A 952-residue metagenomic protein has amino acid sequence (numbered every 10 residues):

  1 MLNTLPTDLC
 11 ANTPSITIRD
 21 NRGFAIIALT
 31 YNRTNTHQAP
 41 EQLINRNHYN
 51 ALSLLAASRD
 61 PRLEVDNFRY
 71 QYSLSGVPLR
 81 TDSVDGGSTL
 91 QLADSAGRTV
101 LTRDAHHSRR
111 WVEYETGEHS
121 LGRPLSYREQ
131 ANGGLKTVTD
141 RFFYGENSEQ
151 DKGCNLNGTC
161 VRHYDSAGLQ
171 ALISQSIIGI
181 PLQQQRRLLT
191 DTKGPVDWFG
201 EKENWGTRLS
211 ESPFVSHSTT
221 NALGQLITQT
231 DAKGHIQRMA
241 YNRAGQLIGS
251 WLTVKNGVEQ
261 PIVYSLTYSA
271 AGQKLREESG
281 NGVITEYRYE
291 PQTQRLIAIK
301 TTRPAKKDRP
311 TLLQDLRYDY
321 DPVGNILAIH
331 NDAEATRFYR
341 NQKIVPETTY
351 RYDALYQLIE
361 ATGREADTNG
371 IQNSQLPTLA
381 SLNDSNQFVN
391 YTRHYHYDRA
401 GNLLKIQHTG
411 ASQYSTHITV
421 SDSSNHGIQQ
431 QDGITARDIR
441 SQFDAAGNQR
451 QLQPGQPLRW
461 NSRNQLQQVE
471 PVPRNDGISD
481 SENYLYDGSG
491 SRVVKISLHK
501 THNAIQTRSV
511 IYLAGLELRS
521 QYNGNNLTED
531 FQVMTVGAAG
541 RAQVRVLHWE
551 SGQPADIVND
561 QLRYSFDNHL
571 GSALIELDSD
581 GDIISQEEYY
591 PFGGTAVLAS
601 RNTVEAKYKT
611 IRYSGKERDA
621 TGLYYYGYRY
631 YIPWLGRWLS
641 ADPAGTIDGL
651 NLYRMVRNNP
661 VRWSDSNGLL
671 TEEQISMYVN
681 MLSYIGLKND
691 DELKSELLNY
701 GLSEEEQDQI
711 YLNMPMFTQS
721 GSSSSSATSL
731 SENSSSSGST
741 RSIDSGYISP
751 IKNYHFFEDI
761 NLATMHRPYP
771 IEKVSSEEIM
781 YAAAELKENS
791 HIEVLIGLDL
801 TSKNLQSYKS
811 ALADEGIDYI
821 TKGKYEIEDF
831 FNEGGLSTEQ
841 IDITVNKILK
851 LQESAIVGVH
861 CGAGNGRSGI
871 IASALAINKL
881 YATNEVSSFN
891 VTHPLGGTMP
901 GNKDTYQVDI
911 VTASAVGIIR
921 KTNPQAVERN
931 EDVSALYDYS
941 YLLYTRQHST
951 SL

Functional and structural regions predicted by a protein language model:
M1-N45, N50-A51, P213-V215, A222-Q225: Thioester-forming pentapeptide GCGEQ
I27, H37-P40, I44-R59, L172-Q183 (+4 more regions): Carboxylate/His-rich catalytic cores and anion/metal-binding grooves
N35, L63-F68, Y72, P78 (+6 more regions): Acidic/glycine-rich beta-solenoid
A39, I44, H48-L52, E64-S75 (+2 more regions): Hydrophobic, small-residue-rich alpha-helical packing segments that form membrane-like cores
P554-G627: A motif-centric feature for acidic-aromatic and gly/ser/thr-rich catalytic loops and repeats
G581-A599, K607, G622-L623, Y628-R629 (+1 more regions): Short turn/helix-capping motifs enriched in Asx and small/polar residues
N667-D744, S949-L952: Low-complexity, glycine/serine/proline-rich disordered segments that function as export/translocation leaders
S745-N753, F757-I856, S873, I877-Y937 (+1 more regions): Cysteine-based protein phosphatase catalytic domain of the PTP/DSP
